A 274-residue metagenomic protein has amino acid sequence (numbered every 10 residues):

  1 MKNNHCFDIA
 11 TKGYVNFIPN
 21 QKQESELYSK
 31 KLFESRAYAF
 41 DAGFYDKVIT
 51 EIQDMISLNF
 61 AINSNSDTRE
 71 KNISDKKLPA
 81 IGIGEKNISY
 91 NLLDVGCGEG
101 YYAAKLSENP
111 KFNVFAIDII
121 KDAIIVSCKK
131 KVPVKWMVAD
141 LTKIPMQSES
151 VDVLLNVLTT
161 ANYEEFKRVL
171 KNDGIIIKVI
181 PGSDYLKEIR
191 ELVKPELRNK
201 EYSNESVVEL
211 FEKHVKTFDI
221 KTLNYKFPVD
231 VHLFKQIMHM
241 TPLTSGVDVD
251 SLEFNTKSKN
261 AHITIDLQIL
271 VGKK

Functional and structural regions predicted by a protein language model:
M1-E26: N-terminal auxiliary segments of SAM/dcSAM-dependent transferases
E24-S25, S29-E51, N59: Class I SAM-dependent methyltransferase Rossmann-like catalytic core, especially the SAM/SAH-binding loop
S89-G98: Conserved class I S-adenosyl-L-methionine
E99-P110: Conserved SAM-binding loop of SAM-dependent methyltransferases across substrates and taxa, primarily the Class I
D118-D122: Conserved SAM/SAH-binding beta-strand->alpha-helix loop
T142-V153: A short acidic, Gly/Pro-enriched loop at the edge of an enzyme's catalytic core that lines a small-molecule cofactor
G174-D184: Conserved beta-strand signature within the Rossmann-like core of class I S-adenosyl-L-methionine
K221-K274: Conserved Class I S-adenosyl-L-methionine
